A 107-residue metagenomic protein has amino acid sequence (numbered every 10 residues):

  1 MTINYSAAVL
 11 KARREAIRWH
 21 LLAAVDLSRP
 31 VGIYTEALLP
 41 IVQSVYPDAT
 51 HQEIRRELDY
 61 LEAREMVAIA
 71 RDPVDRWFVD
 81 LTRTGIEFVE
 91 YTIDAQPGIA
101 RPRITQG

Functional and structural regions predicted by a protein language model:
M1-G32: Short alpha-helical segments that sit at the start of domains
A16, D26-L27, P40, D48-H51: N-terminal acidic leader/helix
V31-V42: Short acidic, hydrophobic short linear motifs in intrinsically disordered regions
D48-A63: Short amphipathic alpha-helical interaction segments
E62-D72: A short, conserved structural fragment
R71-F88: Accessory beta->alpha helical hairpin/"wing" motif in late/C-terminal subdomains of nucleic-acid enzymes
R83-G107: Short, amphipathic alpha-helical interaction segments positioned at domain boundaries
